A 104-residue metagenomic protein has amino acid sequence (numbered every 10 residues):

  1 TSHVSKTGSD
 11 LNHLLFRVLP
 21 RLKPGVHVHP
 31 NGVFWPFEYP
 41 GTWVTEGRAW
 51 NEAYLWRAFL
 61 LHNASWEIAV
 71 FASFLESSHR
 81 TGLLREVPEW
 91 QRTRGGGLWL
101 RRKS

Functional and structural regions predicted by a protein language model:
H3-G96, R102: C-terminal substrate-binding/active-site "lid" region of AdoMet-derived donor-dependent transferases
